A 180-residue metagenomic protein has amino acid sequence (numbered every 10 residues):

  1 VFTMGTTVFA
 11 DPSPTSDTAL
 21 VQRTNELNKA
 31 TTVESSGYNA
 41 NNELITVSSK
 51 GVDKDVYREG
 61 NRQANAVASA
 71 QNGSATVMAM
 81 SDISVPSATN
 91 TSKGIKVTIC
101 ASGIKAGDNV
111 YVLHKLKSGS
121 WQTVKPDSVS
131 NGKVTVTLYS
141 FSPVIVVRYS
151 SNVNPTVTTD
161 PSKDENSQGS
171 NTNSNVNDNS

Functional and structural regions predicted by a protein language model:
F2-T18: Sec-dependent signal peptide cleavage junction
S13-N25, S150-S180: Ser/Thr/Gly/Pro-rich low-complexity, disordered linker/stalk segments of secreted and cell-surface proteins
V33-A64: Predominantly extracellular/luminal regions of secreted and cell-surface proteins, especially disulfide-bonded
A66-Y111, L116: Proteolytic processing hotspots in large secreted/extracellular or virion-associated proteins and select intracellular
I83, T123-N131: Solvent-exposed serine/threonine-rich low-complexity stretches and specific carbohydrate-binding patches
K96-A101, G132-Y139: Exposed aromatic-hydrophobic patches
L116-G119, S150: Solvent-exposed strand-loop boundary residues in beta-sheet-rich modules
T135-V157: C-terminal beta-strand-rich structural cap/linker in extracellular carbohydrate-active enzymes
